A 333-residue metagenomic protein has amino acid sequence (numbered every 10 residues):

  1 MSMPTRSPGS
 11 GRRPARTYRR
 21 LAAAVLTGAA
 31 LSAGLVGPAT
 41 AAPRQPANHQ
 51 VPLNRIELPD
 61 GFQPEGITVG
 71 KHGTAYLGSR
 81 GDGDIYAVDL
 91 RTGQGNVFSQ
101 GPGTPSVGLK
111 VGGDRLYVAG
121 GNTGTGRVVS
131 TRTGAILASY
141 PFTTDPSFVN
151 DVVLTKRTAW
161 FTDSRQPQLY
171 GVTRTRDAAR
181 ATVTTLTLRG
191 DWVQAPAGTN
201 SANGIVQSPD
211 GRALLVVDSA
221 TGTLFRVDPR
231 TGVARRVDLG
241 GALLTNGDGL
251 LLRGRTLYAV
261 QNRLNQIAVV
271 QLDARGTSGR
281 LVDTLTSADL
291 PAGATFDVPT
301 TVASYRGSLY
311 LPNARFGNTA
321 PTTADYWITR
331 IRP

Functional and structural regions predicted by a protein language model:
M1-A42: Secretory targeting and sorting signals
V51-L58, G93-Q100, A135-P141, T184-A197 (+2 more regions): A short beta-strand motif characteristic of beta-propeller blades
P59-A75, G101-Y117, T143-W160, D191-A213 (+2 more regions): Beta-rich, blade/repeat-based domains predominating in secreted/periplasmic proteins but also intracellular
D60, Y76-D82, Y117-T123, W160-R165 (+4 more regions): Conserved beta-strand positions in repeat-built beta-propeller and related beta-rich domains
G83-I85, G124-G126, P167-Y170, G222-L224 (+3 more regions): Structural signal for beta-propeller blades
D89-G93, S130-A135, T173-A178, D228-G232 (+2 more regions): Short loop/turn segments that connect beta-strands within beta-propeller blades
T125, V129-T162, Q166-Q168, L188-D191: Asp-box/WD-like beta-propeller blade repeats and closely related beta-sheet repeat scaffolds
A324-P333: Beta-propeller blade signature
